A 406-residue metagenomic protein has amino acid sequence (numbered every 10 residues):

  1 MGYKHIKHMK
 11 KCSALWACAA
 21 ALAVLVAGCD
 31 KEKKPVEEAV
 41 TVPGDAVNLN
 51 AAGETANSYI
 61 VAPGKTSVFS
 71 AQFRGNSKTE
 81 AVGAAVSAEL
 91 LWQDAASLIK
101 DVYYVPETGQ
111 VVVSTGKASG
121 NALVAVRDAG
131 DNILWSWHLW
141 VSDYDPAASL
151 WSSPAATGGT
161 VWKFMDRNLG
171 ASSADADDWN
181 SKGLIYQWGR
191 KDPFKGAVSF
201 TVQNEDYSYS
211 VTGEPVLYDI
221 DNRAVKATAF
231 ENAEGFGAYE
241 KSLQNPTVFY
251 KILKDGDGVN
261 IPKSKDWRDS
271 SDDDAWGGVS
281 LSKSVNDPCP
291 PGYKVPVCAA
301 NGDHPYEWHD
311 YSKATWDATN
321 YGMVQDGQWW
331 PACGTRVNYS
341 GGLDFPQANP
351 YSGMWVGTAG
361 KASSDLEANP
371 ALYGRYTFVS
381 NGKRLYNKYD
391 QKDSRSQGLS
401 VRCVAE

Functional and structural regions predicted by a protein language model:
M1-G2, W308: Short intrinsically disordered, low-complexity coil segments enriched in acidic
G2-H5, K10-K11, A19, A23-V47: Bacterial Sec-dependent N-terminal signal peptides
V42-K283, G360, S394-E406: Short, compositionally biased
A171, K254, V259-E406: C-terminal, surface-exposed recognition/capping segments
